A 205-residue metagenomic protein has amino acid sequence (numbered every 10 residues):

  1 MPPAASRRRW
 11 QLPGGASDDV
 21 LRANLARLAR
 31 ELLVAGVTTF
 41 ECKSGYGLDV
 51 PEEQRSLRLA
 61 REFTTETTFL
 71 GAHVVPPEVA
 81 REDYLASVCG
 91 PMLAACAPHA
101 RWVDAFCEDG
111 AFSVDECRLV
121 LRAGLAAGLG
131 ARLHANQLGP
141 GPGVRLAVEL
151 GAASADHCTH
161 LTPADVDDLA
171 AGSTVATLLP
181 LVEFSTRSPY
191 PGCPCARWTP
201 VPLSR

Functional and structural regions predicted by a protein language model:
A4-A26, R30, T38-P142: Metal-coordinating catalytic core of metallo-dependent amide/deamination hydrolases
L33, C89, C96, L125 (+3 more regions): Non-catalytic positions within long, well-ordered alpha-helices that form the structural scaffold/packing of enzyme
G130-A131, G139-R205: Active-site-adjacent C-terminal substructures of enzyme catalytic domains
